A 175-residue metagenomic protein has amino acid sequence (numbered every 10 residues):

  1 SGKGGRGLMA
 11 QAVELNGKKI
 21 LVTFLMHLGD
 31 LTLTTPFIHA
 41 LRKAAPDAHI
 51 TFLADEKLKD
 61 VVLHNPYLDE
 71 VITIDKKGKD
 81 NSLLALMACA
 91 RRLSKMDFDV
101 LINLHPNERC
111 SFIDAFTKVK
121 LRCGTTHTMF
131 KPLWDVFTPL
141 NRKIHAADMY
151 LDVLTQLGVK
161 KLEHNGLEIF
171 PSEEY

Functional and structural regions predicted by a protein language model:
S1-Y175: Catalytic machinery of carbohydrate-active enzymes, primarily nucleotide-sugar-dependent glycosyltransferases
